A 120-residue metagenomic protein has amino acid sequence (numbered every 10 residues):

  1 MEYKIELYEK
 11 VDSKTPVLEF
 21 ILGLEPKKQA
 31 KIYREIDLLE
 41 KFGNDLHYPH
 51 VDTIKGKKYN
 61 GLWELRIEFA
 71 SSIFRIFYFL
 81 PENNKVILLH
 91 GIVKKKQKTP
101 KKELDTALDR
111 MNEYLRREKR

Functional and structural regions predicted by a protein language model:
M1-I73, E82-K85, V93-R120: Basic, Lys/Arg-enriched alpha-helical interface segments
L89: Conserved catalytic cores of phosphodiester-cleaving nucleases, focusing on short active-site segments
